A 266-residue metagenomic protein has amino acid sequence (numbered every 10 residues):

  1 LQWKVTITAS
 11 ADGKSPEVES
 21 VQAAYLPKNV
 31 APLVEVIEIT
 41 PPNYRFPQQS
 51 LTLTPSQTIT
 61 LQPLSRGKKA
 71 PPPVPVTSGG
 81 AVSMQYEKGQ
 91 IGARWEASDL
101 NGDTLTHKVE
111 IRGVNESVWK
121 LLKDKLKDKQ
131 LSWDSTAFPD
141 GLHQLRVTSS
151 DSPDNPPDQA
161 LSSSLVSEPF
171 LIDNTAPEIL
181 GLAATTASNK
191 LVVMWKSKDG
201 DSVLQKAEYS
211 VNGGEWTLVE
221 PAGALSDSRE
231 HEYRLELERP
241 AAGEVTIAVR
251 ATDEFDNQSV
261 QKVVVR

Functional and structural regions predicted by a protein language model:
L1-Q90, E96-S98: Beta-strand-rich ligand- or partner-binding modules with a strong bias toward extracellular/periplasmic carbohydrate
W3-V5, H143, V147, V249: Hydrophobic/tyrosine-rich beta-strand signature of extracellular beta-sandwich/beta-rich modules, prominently
T8-G13, S150-Q159, T252-N257: Short, solvent-exposed loop/turn segments at the edges of extracellular beta-sandwich modules
A9, S83, E96-N101, D151 (+2 more regions): Extracellular acidic, Ser/Thr/Pro-rich low-complexity tracts
V21-A31, T40-Y44, D134, L161-P177 (+1 more regions): Flexible, low-complexity linkers/stalks enriched in Thr/Pro that connect modular domains
S98-I111, K198-G213: Solvent-exposed loop/turn segments flanking beta-strands in beta-repeat/beta-sandwich domains
L121-K127, V219-R229: Short beta-strand segments within Ig-like beta-sandwich modules, predominantly Fibronectin type-III
T136-G141, L237-G243: Surface-exposed, short loops/turns at beta-strand junctions within beta-sandwich domains
